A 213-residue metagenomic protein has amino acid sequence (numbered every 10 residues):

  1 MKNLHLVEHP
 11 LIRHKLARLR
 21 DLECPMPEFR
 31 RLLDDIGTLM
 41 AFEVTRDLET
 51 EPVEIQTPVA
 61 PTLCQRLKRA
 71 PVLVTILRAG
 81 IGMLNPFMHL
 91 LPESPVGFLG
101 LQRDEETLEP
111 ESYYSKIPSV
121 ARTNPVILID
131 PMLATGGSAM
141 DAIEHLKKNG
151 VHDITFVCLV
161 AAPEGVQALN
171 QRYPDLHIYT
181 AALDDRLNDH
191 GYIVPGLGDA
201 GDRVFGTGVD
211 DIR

Functional and structural regions predicted by a protein language model:
M1-R213: PRPP-associated nucleotide enzymes
